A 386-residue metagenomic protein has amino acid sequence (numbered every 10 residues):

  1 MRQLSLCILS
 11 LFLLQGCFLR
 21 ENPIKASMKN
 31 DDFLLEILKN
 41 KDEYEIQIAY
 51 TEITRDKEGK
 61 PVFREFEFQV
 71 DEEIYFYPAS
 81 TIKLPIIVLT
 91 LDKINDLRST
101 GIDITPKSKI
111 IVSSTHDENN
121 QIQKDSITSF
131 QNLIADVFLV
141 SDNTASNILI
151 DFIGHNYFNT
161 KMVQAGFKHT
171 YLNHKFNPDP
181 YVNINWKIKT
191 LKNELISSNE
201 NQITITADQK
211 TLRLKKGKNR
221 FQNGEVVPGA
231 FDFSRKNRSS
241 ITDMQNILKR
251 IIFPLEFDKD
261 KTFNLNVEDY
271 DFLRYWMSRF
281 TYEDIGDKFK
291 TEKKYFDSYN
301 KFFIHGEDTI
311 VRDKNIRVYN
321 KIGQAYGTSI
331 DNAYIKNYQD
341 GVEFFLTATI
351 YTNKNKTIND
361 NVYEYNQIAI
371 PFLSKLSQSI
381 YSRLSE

Functional and structural regions predicted by a protein language model:
M1-I24: Bacterial Sec-dependent N-terminal signal peptides
L19-L35, V226-E386: Structured C-terminal helix/loop/strand segments within mature extracytoplasmic catalytic/sensor domains
E21-F33, K124-F253, F257: Active-site-adjacent helix/loop patches that line small-molecule binding or acyl-intermediate pockets
K29-V70, L346-A348: A short, well-structured edge-of-sheet supersecondary motif
T51-I53, F138-S141, F152, H174-K175 (+2 more regions): Active-site-proximal beta-strand/loop segments in catalytic clefts of secreted hydrolases
F76-T105, L346: Active-site SXXK
K83-T90, V137, M162, M244 (+3 more regions): Residue-level preference for non-acidic, small/hydrophobic
D96-I127: Short, glycine/proline-biased beta-turn/loop segments that scaffold the active-site neighborhood
